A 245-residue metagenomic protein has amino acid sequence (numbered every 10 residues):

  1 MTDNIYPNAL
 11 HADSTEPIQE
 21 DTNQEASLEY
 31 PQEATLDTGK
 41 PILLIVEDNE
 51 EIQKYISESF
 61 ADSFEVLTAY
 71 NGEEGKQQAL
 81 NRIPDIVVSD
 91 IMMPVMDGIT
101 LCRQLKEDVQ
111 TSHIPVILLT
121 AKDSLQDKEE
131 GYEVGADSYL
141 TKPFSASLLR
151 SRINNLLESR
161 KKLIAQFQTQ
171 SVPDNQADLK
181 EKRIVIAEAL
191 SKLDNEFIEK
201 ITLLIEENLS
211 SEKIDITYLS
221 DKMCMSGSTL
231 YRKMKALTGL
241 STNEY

Functional and structural regions predicted by a protein language model:
E47: Conserved acidic carboxylate
K54-E58: Charged docking surfaces used in two-component/phosphorelay signaling
T68-I86: Acidic, metal-coordinating helix/loop segments flanking the phosphotransfer/catalytic sites of two-component signaling
M93: Receiver (REC) domain active-site loop signature in two-component systems and cognate sites in sensor histidine kinases
F144-I153, L157, A165: C-terminal output helix
